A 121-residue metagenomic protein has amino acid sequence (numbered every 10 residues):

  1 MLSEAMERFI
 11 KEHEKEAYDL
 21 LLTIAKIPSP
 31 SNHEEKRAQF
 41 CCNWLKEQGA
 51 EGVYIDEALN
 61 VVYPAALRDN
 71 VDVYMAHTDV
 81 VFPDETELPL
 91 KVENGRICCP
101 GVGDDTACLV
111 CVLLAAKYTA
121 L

Functional and structural regions predicted by a protein language model:
M1-E35: N-terminal capping segment at the start of a domain
M6-I10, Q48, M75: Sparse, context-dependent recognition of short Cys/His-centered cofactor- or disulfide-binding micro-motifs
K11-E14, V53, R68-V71, V80: Homeobox/homeodomain signature
E16, R37, C111-L114: Residues within well-formed alpha-helices
L20-T23, S29-N70: A non-catalytic alpha/beta surface segment that caps or lines the substrate-entry region of metallo-dependent hydrolase
D69-L121: Active-site metal-coordination/substrate-binding segment of hydrolases, especially metallo-dependent peptidases
